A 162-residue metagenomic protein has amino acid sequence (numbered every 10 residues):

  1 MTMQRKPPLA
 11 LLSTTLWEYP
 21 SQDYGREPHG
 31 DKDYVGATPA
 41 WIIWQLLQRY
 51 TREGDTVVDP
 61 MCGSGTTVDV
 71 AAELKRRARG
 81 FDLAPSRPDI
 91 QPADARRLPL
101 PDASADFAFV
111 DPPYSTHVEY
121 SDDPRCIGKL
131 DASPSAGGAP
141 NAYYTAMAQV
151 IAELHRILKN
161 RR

Functional and structural regions predicted by a protein language model:
M1-R162: Class I S-adenosyl-L-methionine-dependent methyltransferase catalytic core
